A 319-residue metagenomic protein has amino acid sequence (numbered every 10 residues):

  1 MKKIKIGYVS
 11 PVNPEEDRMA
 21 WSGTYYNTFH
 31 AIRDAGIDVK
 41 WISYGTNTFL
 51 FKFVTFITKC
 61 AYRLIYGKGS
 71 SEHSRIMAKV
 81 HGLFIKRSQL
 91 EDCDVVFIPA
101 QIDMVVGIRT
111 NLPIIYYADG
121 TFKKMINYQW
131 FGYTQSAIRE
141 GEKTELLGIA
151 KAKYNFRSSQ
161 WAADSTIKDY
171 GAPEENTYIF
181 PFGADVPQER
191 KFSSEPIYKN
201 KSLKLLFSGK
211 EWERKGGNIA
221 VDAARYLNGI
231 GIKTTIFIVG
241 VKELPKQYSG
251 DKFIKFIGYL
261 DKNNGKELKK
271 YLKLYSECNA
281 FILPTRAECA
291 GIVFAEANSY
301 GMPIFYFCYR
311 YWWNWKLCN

Functional and structural regions predicted by a protein language model:
V95-F97, G107-Y128: Active-site proximal beta-strand in glycosyltransferases
I108, A150-N176, A184, L244: A short, active-site helix/loop in glycosyltransferases that binds the activated sugar's phosphate group
T134-N155: Membrane-proximal helix-turn-helix segments that form the acceptor-binding/catalytic region of lipid-linked
F156, S193-K215, V221-R225, I236-F237: Conserved donor-binding/catalytic core segment of Leloir-type glycosyltransferases
K168, E175-K201, Q247: Acidic anion/phosphate-binding donor-loop and adjacent secondary structure in glycosyltransferase catalytic cores
E243-L274, A280: Nucleotide-activated donor-binding/catalytic signature segment of Leloir-type glycosyltransferases, i.e., the conserved
Q247, I292, F305-N319: Short acidic/histidine- and often glycine-rich active-site loop of Leloir-type glycosyltransferases that engages
R286: Aromatic "clamp/platform" in nucleotide-sugar-dependent glycosyltransferases that forms part of the donor/acceptor
